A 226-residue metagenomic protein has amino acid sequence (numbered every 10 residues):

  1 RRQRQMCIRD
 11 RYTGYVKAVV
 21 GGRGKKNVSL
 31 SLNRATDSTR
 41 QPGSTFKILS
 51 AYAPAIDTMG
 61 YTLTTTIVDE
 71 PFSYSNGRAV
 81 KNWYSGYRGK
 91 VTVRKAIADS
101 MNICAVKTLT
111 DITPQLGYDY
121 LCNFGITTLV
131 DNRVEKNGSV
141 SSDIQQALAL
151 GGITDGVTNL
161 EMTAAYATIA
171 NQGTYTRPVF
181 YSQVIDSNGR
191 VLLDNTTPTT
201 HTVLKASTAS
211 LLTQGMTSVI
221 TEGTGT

Functional and structural regions predicted by a protein language model:
R1-Q5, A18-V19, K25-S38, D155-T226: A penicillin-recognizing enzyme superfamily signal
R2-Q5, T64-T65, L129-D143, A147 (+2 more regions): Surface-exposed patches in mature extracellular/periplasmic domains of secreted proteins
R9-K25, D57-G60, F72, G89 (+4 more regions): Glycine-rich, acidic and aromatic/proline-enriched surface loops and short helix-turn segments that act as binding
R11, Y15-V16, T45-F46, T62 (+6 more regions): Extracytoplasmic
G14, Q41-I67, A96, A164-I169 (+1 more regions): Active-site SXXK
T39-T45, D111, G152: Extracytoplasmic Gram-positive cell-surface binding/anchoring modules and repeats
G60-G117, Q145, S187-T213, T217-S218: Conserved catalytic neighborhood of penicillin-recognizing serine enzymes
R78-W83, T113-M162: Mid-domain, small-residue-enriched loop/turn segments at the edges of structured enzyme/sensor domains
